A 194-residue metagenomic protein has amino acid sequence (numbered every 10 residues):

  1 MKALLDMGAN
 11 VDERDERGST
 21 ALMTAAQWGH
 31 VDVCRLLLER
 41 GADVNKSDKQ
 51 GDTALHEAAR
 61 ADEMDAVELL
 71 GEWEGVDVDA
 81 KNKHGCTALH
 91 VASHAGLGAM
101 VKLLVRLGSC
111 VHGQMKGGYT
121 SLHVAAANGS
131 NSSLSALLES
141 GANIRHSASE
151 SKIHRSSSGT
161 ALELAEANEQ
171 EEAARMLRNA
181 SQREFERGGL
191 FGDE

Functional and structural regions predicted by a protein language model:
K2-A9, R35-A42, E68-V76, K102-C110 (+2 more regions): Ankyrin repeat domain, specifically the short helix-to-loop turn at the C-terminus of the second helix of each repeat
D15, D48, N82, M115 (+2 more regions): Ankyrin repeat boundary/linker residues
T24-H30, E57-E63, V91-L97, V124-S130 (+1 more regions): Ankyrin repeat A-helix N-terminal signature
D32-V33, D65-A66, A99-M100, S133 (+1 more regions): Conserved ankyrin/ankyrin-like repeat signature
R60, W73-K116: Eukaryotic tandem repeat interaction scaffolds
L107, S140, S149-E150, R155-E194: Ankyrin-repeat-protein effector appendages
